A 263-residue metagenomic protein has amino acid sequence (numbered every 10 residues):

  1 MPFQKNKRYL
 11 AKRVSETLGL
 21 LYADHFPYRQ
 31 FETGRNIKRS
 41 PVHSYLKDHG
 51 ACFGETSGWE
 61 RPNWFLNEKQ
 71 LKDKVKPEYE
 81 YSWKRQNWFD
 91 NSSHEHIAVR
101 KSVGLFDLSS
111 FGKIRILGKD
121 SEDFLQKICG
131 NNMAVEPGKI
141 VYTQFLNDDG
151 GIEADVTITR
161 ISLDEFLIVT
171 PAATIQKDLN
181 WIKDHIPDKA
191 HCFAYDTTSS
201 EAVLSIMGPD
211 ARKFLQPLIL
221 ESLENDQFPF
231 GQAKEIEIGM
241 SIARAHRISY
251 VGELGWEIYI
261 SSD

Functional and structural regions predicted by a protein language model:
P2-D263: Glycine/proline-enriched, intrinsically flexible loops and inter-domain linkers
